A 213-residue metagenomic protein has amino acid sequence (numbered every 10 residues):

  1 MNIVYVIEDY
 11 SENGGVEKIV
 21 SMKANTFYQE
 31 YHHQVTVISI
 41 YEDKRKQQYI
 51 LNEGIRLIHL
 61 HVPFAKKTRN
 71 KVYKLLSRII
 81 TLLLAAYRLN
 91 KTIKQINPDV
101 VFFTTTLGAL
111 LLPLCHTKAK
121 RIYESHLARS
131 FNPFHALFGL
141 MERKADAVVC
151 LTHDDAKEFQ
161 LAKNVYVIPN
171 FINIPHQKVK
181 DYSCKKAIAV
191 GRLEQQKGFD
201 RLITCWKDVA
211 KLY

Functional and structural regions predicted by a protein language model:
V4-V6, K180-K197, I203-K207: Conserved donor-binding/catalytic core segment of Leloir-type glycosyltransferases
Y5-N13, T26-L76: N-terminal strand-loop element at the rim of the active site of nucleotide-sugar-dependent glycosyltransferases
N13, I174, E194-F199, L212: A short, basic/aromatic alpha-helical/loop segment that forms part of the nucleotidyl-sugar donor-binding site
V20-K23, F27, A187, L202-C205: A structural motif in glycosyltransferase catalytic domains
H32-Q34, F199, I203-Y213: A conserved nucleotide-sugar
L82-A85, F103-A109: Short His-centered aromatic/hydrophobic patch
I93, R121-D146: A conserved, positively charged/aromatic
D154, F171: Carbohydrate-associated surface elements
